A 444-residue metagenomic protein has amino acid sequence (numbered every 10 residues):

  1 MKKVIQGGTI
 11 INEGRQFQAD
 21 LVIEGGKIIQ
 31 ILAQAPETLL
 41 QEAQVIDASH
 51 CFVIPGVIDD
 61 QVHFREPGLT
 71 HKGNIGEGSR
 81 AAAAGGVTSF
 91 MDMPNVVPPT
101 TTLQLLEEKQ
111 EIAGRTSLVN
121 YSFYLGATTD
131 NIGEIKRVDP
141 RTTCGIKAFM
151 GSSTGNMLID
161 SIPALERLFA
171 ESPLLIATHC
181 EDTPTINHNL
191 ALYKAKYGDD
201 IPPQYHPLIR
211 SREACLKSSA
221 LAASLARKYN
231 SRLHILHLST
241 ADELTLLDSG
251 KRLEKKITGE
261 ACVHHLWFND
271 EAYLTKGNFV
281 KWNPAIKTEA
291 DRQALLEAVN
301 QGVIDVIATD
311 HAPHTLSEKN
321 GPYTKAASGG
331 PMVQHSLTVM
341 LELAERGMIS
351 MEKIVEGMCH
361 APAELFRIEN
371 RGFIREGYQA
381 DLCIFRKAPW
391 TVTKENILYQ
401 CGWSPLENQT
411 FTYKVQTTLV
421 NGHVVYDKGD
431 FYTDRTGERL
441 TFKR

Functional and structural regions predicted by a protein language model:
M1-P55: Histidine-rich, glycine-flanked metal-binding segment
G8, L21, G26, H50 (+16 more regions): Divalent metal-coordination and catalytic microenvironments
G8, P322, E376-T441: C-terminal cap of metal-dependent C-N hydrolases
S49-T116: Metal-associated gating/positioning segment near the N- to mid-region
K72-S79, T129-V138: Short, acidic/polar
E111-A127: A glycine-rich helix N-cap at a beta->alpha junction
G133-F149, T154-I307: Histidine/acidic residue-rich metal-binding segments in metalloenzymes
D200-L221, L225-N230, F279, E297-Q301 (+2 more regions): His/Asp/Glu-enriched, well-ordered alpha-helical/loop segment that forms or immediately abuts the divalent-metal
